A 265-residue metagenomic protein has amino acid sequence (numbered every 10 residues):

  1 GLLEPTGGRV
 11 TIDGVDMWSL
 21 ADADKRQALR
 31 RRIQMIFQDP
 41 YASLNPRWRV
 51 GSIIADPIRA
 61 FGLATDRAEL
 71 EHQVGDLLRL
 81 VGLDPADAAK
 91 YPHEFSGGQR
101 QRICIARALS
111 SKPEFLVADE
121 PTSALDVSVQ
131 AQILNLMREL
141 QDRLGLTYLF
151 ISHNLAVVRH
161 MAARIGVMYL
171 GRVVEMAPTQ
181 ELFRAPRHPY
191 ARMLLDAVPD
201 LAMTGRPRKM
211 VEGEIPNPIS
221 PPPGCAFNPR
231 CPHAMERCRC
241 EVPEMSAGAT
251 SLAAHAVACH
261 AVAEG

Functional and structural regions predicted by a protein language model:
G1-P5, V117, P121-R206: P-loop NTP-binding/switch modules centered on Walker-like glycine-rich loops
G8-D16: Conserved ABC transporter NBD signature motif
V15-D16, A68-A86, L195-D196: Conserved ABC ATPase "signature" region
M17-Q34, A60, R67, E181-P186 (+1 more regions): ABC ATPase NBD coupling module
R26, M176-G265: Short catalytic/signature loops enriched in Gly
Y91-F95, Q99: Conserved ABC ATPase signature
S110-E114: A short, proline-enriched helix->beta-strand linker immediately N-terminal to the Walker B motif in ABC-type P-loop
